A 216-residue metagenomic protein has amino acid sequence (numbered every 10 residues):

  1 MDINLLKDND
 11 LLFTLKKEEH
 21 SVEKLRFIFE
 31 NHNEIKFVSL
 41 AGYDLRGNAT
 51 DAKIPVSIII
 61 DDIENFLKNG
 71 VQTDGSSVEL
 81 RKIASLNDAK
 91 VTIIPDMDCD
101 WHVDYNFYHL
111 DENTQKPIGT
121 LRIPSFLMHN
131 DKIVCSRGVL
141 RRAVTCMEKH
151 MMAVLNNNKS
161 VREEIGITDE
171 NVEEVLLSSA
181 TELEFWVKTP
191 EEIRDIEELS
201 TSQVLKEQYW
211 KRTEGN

Functional and structural regions predicted by a protein language model:
M1-N216: ATP/Mg2+-dependent ligation/transfer catalytic cores
